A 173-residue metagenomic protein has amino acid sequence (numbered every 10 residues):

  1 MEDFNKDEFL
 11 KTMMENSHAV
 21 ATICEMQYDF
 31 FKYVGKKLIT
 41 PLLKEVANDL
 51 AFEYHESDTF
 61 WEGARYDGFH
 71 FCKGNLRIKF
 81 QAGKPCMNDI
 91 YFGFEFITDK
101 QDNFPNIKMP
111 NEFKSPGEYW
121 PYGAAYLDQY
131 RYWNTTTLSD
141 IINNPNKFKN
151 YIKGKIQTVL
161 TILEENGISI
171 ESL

Functional and structural regions predicted by a protein language model:
M1-F4: Contiguous mid-protein beta-loop-alpha structural module that forms a pocket-lining wall or clamp of enzyme active
E8-L10, A19, N143, K147 (+1 more regions): Low-complexity, compositionally biased segments
L10, M14, T40-N48, I142 (+4 more regions): Residue-level detector of alpha-helical secondary structure
L10-T135: Polyanion-binding interface signature
S17-V20, L50, V159, L163 (+1 more regions): Short, flexible helical or helix-coil boundary motifs
S115-T161: Catalytic "initiation/cleavage/transfer" segments centered on a nucleophilic residue and adjacent nucleic-acid-engaging
